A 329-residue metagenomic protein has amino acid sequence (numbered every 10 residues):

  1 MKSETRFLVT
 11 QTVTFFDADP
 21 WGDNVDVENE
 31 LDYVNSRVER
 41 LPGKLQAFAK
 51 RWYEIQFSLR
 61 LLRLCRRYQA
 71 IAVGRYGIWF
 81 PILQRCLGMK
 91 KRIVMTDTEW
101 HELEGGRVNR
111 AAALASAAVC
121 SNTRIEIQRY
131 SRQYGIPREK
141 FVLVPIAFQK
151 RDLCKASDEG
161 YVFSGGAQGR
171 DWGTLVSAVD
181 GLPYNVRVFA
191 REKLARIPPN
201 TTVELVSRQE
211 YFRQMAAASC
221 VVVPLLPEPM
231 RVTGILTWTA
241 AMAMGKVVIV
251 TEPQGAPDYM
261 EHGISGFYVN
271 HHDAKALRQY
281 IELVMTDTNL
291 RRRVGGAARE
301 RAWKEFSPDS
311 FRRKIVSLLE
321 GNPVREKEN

Functional and structural regions predicted by a protein language model:
V73-I78: Short His-centered aromatic/hydrophobic patch
A117-S131, I136-D152: Donor nucleotide-sugar binding/catalytic pocket of nucleotide-sugar-dependent glycosyltransferases
S157-Y211: Conserved catalytic-core segment of nucleotide-activated headgroup transferases in glycan assembly
I197, V232, E252-G263, F267-Y268: Short acidic/histidine- and often glycine-rich active-site loop of Leloir-type glycosyltransferases that engages
V223-A240, P253-D258: Nucleotide-sugar-dependent
M242-A243, V247-V250: Short hydrophobic beta-strand element within catalytic cores of glycosyltransferases and related nucleotide-activated
M260-G263, F267-A274, E282-N289: Conserved acidic donor-binding segment of nucleotide-sugar-dependent glycosyltransferases
A276, L283, L290-E305, F311-S317: A short, well-ordered alpha-helix in the C-terminal region of glycosyltransferases
